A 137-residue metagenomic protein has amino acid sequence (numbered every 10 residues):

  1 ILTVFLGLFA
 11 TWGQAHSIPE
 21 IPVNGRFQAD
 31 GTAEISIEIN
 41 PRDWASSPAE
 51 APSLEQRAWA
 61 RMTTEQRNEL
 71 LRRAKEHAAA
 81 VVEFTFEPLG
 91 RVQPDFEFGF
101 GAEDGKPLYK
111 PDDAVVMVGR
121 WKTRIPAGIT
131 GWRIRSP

Functional and structural regions predicted by a protein language model:
I1-A10: Bacterial N-terminal signal peptides
Q14-P137: N-terminal soluble domains immediately following signal/targeting peptides that reside in extracytoplasmic
